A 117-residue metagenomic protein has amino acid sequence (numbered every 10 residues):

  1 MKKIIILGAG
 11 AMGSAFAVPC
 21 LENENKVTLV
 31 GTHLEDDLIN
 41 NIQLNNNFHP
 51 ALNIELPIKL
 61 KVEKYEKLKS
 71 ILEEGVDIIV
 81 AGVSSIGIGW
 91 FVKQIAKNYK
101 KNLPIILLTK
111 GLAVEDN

Functional and structural regions predicted by a protein language model:
M1-I54, K61-E63, E74: NAD(P)+-binding Rossmann beta1-loop-alpha1 motif at the extreme N-terminus of oxidoreductases
P19, K69-S70, K97: A general structural signal for stabilizing positions within well-ordered secondary structure
L34, K69, L112: Residue-level detector of flexible, active-site-proximal loop/helix-junction positions within diverse enzyme catalytic
L52-L56, I105-I106: Glycine-rich loops and low-complexity Gly/Arg-rich segments that provide flexible linkers or classic glycine-based
E55-K69, I86-K93: Glycine-rich, highly charged phosphate/nucleotide-binding loops
E74-N117: Rossmann-like NAD(P)(H) cofactor-binding subdomain of soluble oxidoreductases
